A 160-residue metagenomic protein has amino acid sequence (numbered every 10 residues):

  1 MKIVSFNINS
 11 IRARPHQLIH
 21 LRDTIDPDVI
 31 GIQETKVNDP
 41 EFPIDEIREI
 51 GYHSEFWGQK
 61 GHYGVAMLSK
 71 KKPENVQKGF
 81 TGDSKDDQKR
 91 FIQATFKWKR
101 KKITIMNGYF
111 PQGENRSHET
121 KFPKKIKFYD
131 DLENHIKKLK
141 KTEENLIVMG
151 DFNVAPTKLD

Functional and structural regions predicted by a protein language model:
M1-S10, K102-N115, M149: Active-site-proximal beta-strand elements of phosphoester/diester hydrolases
M1-Y52, W57, H62-V65, P156: N-terminal, active-site-proximal structural segment of metallo-dependent hydrolase catalytic domains
I3, P73-N75, L146: Hydrophobic anchor at the start of a short beta-strand that flanks the dinucleotide cofactor-binding loop
S10-R14, D86, K124-D131: Soluble or luminal CAZymes and related metallo-dependent hydrolases
H20-R22, R90-R100, D131-E144: Short amphipathic alpha-helices and their capping/turn segments at secondary-structure boundaries
V29, I50-G51, F128-D160: Metal-dependent phosphoesterases centered on the DNase I-like endonuclease/exonuclease/phosphatase
T35-K36, F42-S117: Structured beta-strand-rich core segments of catalytic domains in phosphoester-bond hydrolases
R116-K121, T157-D160: A short secondary-structure junction signal
